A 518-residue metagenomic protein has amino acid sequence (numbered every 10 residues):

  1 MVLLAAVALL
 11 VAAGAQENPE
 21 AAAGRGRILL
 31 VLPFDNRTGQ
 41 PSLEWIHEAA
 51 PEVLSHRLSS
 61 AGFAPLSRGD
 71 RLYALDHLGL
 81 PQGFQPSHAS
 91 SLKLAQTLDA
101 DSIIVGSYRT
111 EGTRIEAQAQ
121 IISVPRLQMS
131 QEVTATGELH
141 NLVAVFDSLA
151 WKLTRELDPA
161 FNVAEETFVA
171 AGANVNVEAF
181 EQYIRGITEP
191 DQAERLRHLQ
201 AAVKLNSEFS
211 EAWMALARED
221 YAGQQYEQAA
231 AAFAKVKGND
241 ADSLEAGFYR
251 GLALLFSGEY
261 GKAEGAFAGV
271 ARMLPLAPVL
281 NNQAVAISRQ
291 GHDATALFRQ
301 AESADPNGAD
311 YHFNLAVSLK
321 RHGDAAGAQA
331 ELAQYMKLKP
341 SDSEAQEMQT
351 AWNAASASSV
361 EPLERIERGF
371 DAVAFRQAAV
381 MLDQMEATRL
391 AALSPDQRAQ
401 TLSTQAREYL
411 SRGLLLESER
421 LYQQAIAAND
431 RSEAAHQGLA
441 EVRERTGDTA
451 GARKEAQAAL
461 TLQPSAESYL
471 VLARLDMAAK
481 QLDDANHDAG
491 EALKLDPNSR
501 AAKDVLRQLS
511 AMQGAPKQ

Functional and structural regions predicted by a protein language model:
G14-F63, R71-L72, D76, V175 (+2 more regions): A structural "domain/chain start" motif
E52-H56, G69-I187: Catalytic-center loop of serine/cysteine hydrolases
N176-E211, A215-Q224, V373-A374, Q397-Q424: Alpha-helical segment of the N-proximal tetratricopeptide repeat
P190-H198, A222-K235, F256-G269, R289-Q300 (+7 more regions): Structural signature of tandem alpha-helical TPR/SEL1-like repeats, specifically the intra-repeat loop/turn
F209, S243, L276-A277, G308 (+5 more regions): Residue-level recognition of tetratricopeptide repeat
A212, A246, V279-L280, Y311 (+4 more regions): TPR alpha-solenoid repeat register
A215, Y249, N282-Q283, N314 (+5 more regions): Canonical tetratricopeptide repeat
